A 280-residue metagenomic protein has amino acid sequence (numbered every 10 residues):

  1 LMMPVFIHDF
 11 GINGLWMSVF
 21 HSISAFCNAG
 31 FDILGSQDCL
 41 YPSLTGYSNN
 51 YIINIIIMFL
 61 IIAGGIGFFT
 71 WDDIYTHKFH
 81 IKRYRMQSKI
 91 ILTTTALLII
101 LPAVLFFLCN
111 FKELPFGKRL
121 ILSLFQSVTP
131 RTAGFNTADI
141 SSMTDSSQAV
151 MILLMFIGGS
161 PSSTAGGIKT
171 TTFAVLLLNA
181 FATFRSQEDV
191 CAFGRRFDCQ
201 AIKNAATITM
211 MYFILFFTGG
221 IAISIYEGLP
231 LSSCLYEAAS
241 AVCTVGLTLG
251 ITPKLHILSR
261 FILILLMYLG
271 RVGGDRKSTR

Functional and structural regions predicted by a protein language model:
L1-R280: Membrane-proximal intracellular helices of multi-pass ion channels
